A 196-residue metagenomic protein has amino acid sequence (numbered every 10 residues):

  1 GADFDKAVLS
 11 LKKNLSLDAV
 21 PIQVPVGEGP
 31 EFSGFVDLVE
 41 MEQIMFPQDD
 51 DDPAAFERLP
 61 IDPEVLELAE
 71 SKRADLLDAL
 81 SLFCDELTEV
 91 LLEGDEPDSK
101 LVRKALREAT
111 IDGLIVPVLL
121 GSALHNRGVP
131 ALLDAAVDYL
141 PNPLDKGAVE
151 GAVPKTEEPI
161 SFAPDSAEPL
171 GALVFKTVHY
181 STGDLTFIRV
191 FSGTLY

Functional and structural regions predicted by a protein language model:
G1-Y196: Structural and coupling elements of P-loop NTPases
